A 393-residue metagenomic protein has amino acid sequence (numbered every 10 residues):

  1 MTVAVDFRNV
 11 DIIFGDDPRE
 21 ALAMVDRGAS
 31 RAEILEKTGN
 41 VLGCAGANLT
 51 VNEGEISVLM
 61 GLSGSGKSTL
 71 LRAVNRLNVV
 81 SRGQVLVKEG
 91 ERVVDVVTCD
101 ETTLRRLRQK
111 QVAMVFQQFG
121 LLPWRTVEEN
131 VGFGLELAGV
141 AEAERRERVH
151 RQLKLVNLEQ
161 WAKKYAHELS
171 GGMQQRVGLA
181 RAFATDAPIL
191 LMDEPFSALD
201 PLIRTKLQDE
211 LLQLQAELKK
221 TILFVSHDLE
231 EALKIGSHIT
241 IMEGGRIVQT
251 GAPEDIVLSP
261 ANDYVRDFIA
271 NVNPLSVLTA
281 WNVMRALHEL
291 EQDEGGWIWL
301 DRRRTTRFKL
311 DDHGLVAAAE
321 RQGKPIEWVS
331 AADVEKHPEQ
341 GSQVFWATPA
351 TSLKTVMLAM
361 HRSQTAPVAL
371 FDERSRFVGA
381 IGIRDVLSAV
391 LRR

Functional and structural regions predicted by a protein language model:
M24-E33, K88-D95, G132, E136-G139 (+1 more regions): Conserved ABC ATPase "signature" region
I34-T38, V93-A113, S259-P260: ABC ATPase NBD coupling module
R125-G132: Short coil-to-helix segment of the ABC ATPase nucleotide-binding domain corresponding to the Q-loop/switch region
Y165-L169, M173-Q175: Conserved ABC ATPase signature
G244-G245: Conserved ABC ATPase "signature" C-loop
T250-G251, S259, A380: ABC ATPase "signature
A286-G323, S342-R374, I383-R393: The conserved cystathionine-beta-synthase
